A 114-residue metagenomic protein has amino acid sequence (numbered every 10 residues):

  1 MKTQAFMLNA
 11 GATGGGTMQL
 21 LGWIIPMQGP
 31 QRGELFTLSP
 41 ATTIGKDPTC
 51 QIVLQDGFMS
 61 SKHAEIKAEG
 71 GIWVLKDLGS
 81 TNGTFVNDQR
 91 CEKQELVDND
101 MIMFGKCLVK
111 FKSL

Functional and structural regions predicted by a protein language model:
M1-Q55, K67: Intrinsically disordered, low-complexity acidic Ser/Thr-rich regulatory segments
E34-L108, S113: Forkhead-associated
